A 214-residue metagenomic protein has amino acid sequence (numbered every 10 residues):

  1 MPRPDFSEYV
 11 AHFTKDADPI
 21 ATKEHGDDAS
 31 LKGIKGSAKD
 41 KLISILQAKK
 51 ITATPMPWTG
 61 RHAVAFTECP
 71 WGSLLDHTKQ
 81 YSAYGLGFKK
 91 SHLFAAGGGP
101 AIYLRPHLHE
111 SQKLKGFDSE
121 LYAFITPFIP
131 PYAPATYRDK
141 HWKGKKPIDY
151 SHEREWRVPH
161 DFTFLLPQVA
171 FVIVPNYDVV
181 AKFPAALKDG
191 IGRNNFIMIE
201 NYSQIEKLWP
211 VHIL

Functional and structural regions predicted by a protein language model:
M1-L214: NAD-dependent ADP-ribosyltransferases
